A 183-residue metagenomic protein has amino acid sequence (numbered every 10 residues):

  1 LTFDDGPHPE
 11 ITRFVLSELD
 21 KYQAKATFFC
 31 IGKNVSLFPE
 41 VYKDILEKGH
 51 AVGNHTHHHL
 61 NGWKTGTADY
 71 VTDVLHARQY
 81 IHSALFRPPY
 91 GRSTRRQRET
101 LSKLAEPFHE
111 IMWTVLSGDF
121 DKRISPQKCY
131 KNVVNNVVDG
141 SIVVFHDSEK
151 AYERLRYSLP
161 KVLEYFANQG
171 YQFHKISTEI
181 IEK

Functional and structural regions predicted by a protein language model:
L1-N61, D69, H76, H82-S83: Active-site beta->alpha N-cap acidic-glycine motif
S36-L37, H57-Q172, T178-K183: Catalytic domains of cell-wall/extracellular-matrix polysaccharide-remodeling enzymes, centered on de-N-acetylation
